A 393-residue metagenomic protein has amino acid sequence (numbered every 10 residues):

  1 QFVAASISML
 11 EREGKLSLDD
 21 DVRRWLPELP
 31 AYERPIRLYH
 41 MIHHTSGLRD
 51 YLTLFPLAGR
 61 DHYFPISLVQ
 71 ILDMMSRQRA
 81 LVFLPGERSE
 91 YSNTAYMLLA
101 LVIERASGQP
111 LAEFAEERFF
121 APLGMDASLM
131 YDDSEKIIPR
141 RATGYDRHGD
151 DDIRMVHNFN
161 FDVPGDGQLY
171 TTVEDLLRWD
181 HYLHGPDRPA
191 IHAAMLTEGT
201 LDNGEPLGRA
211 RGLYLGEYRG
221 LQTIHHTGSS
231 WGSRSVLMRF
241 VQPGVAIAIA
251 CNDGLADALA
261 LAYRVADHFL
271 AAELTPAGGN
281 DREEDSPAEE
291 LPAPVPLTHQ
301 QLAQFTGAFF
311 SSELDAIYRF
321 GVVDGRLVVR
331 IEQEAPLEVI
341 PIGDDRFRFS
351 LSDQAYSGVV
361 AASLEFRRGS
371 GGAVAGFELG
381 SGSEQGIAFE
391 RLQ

Functional and structural regions predicted by a protein language model:
Q1-N93, S107-Q109, D133-N158: Active-site-proximal loop and beta-strand segments within enzyme catalytic domains
Q1-S6, M97-L101, V173, R178: Short amphipathic alpha-helical face segments that pack within enzyme cores and frequently flank/anchor catalytic
D19, L38-Y39, A112, E116-F120 (+1 more regions): Short, well-ordered surface patches within globular domains
P27-P35, L68, F119-M130, T200-P206: Short, mixed-charge aromatic SLiMs
I36-Y39, D126, Q242-V245: Loop/turn elements at helix/coil->beta-strand transitions in domains of secreted/extracellular proteins
S46-D50, R79-L81, G124-S128, D150 (+3 more regions): Generic structural signal for secondary-structure transition and capping sites
E104-E116, A121, I153-Q393: Catalytic loop of the DD-peptidase/beta-lactamase superfamily, centered on the K-T-G motif and neighboring
